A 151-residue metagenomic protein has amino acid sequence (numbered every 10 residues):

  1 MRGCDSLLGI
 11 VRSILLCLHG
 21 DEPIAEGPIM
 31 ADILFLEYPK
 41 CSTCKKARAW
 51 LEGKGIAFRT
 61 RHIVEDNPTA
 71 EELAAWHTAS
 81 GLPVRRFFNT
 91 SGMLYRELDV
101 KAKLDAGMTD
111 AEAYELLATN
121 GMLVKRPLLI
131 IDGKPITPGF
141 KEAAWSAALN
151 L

Functional and structural regions predicted by a protein language model:
R2-G9: Extreme N-terminal basic, low-complexity initiation segments that serve as generic localization/processing leaders
D5, L18, S42-K45: Secreted/luminal cysteine- and crosslink-motif detector
R12-I29: Short, Lys/Arg-enriched N-terminal segments with co-localized hydrophobic residues within the first ~10-30 amino acids
A31-A49, R61: Local sequence-structure signature of Cys/Sec-based thiol-disulfide redox active-site neighborhoods
K45-R48, E52, R96, S146: Class I S-adenosyl-L-methionine
A57-N67: A short beta-strand-loop structural module common to alpha/beta enzyme folds
E65-L151: Thiol/selenol-based redox catalytic cores and closely related redox-interacting motifs
